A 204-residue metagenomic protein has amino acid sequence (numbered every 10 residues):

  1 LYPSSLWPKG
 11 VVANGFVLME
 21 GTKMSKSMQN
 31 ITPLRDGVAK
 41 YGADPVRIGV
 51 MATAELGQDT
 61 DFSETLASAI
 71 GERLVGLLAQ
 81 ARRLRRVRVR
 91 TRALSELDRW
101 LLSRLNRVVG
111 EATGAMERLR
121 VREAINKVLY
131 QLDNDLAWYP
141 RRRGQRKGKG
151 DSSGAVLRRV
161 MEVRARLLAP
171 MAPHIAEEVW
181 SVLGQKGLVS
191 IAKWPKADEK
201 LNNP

Functional and structural regions predicted by a protein language model:
L1-S4: Metal-dependent nuclease catalytic cores in nucleic-acid-processing enzymes, especially RNase H-like/related
W7-F16, L188-V189, K193: Long, charged, glycine-rich C-terminal linkers/tails
V11-V12, P45-T53, I125-L132, M161-R164 (+1 more regions): Short alpha-helical scaffolding segments that buttress acidic/His motifs in well-ordered protein cores
F16-S103: Catalytic adenosine-cofactor/nucleotide-binding cores of aminoacyl-tRNA synthetases and other
V17-M24, P33, R47, E55-T60 (+5 more regions): Flexible loop/turn segments at secondary-structure boundaries
V50-A54, L78, R82, N106-T113 (+1 more regions): Amphipathic, well-packed alpha-helical segments that form the structural scaffold of globular domains
V89-G110, Y130, N134-P204: Acidic, turn-prone loop/beta-hairpin segments
M116-E123: Short helix-adjacent coil turns
